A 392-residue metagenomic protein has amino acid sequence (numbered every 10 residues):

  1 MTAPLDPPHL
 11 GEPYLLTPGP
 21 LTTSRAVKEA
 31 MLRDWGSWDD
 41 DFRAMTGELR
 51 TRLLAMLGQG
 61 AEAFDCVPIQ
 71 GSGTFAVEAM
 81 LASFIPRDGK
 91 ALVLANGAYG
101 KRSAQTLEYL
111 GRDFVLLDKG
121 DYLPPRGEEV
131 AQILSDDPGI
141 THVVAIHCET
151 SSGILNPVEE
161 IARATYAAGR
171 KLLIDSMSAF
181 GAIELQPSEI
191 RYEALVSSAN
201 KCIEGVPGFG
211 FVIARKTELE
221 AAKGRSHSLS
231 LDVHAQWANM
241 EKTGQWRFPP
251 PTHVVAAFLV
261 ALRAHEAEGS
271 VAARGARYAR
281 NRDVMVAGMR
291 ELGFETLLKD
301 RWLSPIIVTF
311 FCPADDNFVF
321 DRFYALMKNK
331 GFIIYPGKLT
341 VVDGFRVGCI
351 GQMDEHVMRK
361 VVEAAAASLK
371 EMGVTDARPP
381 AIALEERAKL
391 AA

Functional and structural regions predicted by a protein language model:
M1-D40: N-terminal "arm"/small-domain region of PLP-dependent enzymes with the aminotransferase-like
T22, N200-A287, E291: Active-site C-terminal subdomain of aminotransferase-like
A30-A79, S83, A98, R102-E108: Conserved N-terminal alpha-helix of the aminotransferase class I/II PLP-enzyme fold
F75, S83-G139: PLP-dependent aminotransferase-like
P125-G181, A194: Active-site phosphate-binding strand-loop segment of PLP-dependent enzymes
S188-N200: Conserved active-site segment immediately N-terminal to the catalytic lysine that forms the internal aldimine
E295-L326: Conserved PLP-binding catalytic core of the aspartate aminotransferase-like
V342-A392: PLP-dependent enzyme catalytic core of the Aspartate aminotransferase-like
